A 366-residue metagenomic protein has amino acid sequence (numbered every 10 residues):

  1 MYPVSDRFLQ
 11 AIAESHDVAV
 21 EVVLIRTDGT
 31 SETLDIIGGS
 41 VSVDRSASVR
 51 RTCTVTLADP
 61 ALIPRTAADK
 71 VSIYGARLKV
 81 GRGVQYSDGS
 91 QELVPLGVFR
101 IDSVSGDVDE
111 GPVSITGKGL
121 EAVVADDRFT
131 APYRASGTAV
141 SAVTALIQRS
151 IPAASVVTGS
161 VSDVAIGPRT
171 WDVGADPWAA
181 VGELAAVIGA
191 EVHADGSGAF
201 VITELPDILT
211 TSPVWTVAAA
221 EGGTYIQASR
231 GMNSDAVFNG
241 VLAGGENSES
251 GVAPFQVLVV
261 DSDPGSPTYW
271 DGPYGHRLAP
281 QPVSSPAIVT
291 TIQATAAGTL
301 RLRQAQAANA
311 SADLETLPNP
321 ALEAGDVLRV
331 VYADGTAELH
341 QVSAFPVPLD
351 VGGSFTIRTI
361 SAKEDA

Functional and structural regions predicted by a protein language model:
M1-T130, E183-G189, P206, T210-G231: Assembly/oligomerization scaffold segments
M1-T30, G182, A186, P206-G352 (+1 more regions): Acidic, small/polar-enriched beta strand-loop surface segments
V43-I63, P112-A122, L184, A243 (+3 more regions): Oligomerization/assembly interface segments of phage tail-like spikes and tubes
R50-T52, L96, E110-P112, S197 (+3 more regions): Extracytoplasmic
I63-V71, V161-S162, L317-A321: Short, surface-exposed secondary-structure edge patches
V123-L146, V157-E183, L209: Short acidic/polar beta-strand-loop edge motifs in secreted extracellular and Gram-negative envelope-associated
A153-S160, V187-F200: Short, well-structured beta-strand/strand-turn elements
T203: Contiguous mid-protein beta-loop-alpha structural module that forms a pocket-lining wall or clamp of enzyme active
